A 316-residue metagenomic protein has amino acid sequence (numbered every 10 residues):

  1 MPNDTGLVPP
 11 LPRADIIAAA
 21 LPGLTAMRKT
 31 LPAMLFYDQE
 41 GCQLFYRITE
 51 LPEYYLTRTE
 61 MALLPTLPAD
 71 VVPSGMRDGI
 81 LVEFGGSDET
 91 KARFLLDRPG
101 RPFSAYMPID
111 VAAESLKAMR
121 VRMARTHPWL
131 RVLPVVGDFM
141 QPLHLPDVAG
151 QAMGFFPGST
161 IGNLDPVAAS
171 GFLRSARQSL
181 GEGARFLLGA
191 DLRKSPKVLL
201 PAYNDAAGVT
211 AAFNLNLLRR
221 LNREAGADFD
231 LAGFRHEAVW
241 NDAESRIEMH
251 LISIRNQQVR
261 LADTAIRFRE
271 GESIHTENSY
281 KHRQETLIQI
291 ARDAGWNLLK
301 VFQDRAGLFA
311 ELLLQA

Functional and structural regions predicted by a protein language model:
M1-L35, C42: N-terminal auxiliary segments of SAM/dcSAM-dependent transferases
R28-D78: Class I SAM-dependent methyltransferase Rossmann-like catalytic core, especially the SAM/SAH-binding loop
D78-S87: Conserved class I S-adenosyl-L-methionine
D88-P102: Conserved SAM-binding loop of SAM-dependent methyltransferases across substrates and taxa, primarily the Class I
I109-E114: Conserved SAM/SAH-binding beta-strand->alpha-helix loop
N163-S175: A short, conserved alpha-helix within the catalytic core of class I
Q178-R193: Conserved beta-strand signature within the Rossmann-like core of class I S-adenosyl-L-methionine
V198-Y280, Q284-W296: Substrate-binding/catalytic lobe of Class I Rossmann-like enzymes that use SAM or dcSAM, i.e., the mid-to-C-terminal
